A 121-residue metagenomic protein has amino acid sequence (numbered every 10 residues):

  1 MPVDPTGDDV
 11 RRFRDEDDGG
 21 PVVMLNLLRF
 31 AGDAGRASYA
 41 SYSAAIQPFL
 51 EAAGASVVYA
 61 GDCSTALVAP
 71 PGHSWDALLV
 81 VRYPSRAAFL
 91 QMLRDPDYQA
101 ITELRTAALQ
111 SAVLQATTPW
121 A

Functional and structural regions predicted by a protein language model:
M1-A77, P84-A88, T118-A121: Short S/T/G/P-rich N-terminal loop/turn motif that feeds into the first structured element of a domain
V80, A87-A121: Short, Lys/Arg-rich amphipathic alpha-helical interaction segments that bind nucleic acids or acidic protein surfaces
